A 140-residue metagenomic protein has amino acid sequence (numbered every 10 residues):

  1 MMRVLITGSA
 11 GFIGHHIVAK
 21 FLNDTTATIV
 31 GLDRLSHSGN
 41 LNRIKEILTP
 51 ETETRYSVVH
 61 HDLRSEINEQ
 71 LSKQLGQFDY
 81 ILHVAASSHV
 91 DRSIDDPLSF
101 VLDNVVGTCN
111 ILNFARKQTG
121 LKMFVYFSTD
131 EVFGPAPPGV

Functional and structural regions predicted by a protein language model:
M1-V140: N-terminal Rossmann-like NAD(P)+-binding domain of SDR-like oxidoreductases, especially those catalyzing
